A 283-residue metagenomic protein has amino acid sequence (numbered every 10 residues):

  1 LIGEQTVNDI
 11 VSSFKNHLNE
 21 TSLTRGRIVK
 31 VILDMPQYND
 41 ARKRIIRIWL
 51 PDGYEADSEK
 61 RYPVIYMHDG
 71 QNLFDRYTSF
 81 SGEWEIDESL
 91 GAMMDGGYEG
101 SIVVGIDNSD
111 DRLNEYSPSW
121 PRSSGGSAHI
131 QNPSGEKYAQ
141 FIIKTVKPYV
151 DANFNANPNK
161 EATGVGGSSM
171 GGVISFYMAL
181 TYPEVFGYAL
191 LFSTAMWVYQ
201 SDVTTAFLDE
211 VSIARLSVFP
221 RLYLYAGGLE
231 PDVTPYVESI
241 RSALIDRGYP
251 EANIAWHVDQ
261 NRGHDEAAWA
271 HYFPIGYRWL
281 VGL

Functional and structural regions predicted by a protein language model:
I2-L283: Non-catalytic cap/lid and distal C-terminal segments of serine-dependent acyl enzymes
